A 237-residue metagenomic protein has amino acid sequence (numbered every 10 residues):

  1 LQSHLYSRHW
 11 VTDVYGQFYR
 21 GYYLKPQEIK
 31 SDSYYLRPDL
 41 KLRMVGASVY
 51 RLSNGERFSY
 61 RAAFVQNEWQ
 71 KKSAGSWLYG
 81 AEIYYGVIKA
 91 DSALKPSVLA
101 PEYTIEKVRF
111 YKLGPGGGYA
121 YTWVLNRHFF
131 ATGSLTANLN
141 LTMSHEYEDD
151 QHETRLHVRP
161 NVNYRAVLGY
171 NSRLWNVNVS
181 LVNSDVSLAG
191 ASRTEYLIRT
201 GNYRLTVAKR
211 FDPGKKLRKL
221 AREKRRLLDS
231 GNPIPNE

Functional and structural regions predicted by a protein language model:
L1-S7, A47-S53, Y79-I83, P115-Y121 (+3 more regions): Residues on the lipid-exposed face of transmembrane beta-strands in outer-membrane beta-barrel proteins
Y6-H9, N54-G75, L125-A131, P213-L228: Short loop/turn motifs that connect adjacent beta-strands in outer-membrane beta-barrel proteins
R8-T12, R43-V45, K71-W77, R127-G133 (+2 more regions): Outer-envelope beta-barrel architecture signal
H9, G16-Y22, S53-G55, I83-V87 (+4 more regions): Transmembrane beta-strands of outer-membrane beta-barrel pores
R20-K72: Hydrophobic alpha-helical segments and helix pairs
K30-P38, F64-V65, P101-K107, D149-T154 (+1 more regions): Extracellular loop and loop/strand-boundary signature of outer-membrane beta-barrel proteins
A47, R199-E237: Outer-membrane beta-barrel "beta-signal"
Y84-L174: Outer-membrane beta-barrel transmembrane domain signature
